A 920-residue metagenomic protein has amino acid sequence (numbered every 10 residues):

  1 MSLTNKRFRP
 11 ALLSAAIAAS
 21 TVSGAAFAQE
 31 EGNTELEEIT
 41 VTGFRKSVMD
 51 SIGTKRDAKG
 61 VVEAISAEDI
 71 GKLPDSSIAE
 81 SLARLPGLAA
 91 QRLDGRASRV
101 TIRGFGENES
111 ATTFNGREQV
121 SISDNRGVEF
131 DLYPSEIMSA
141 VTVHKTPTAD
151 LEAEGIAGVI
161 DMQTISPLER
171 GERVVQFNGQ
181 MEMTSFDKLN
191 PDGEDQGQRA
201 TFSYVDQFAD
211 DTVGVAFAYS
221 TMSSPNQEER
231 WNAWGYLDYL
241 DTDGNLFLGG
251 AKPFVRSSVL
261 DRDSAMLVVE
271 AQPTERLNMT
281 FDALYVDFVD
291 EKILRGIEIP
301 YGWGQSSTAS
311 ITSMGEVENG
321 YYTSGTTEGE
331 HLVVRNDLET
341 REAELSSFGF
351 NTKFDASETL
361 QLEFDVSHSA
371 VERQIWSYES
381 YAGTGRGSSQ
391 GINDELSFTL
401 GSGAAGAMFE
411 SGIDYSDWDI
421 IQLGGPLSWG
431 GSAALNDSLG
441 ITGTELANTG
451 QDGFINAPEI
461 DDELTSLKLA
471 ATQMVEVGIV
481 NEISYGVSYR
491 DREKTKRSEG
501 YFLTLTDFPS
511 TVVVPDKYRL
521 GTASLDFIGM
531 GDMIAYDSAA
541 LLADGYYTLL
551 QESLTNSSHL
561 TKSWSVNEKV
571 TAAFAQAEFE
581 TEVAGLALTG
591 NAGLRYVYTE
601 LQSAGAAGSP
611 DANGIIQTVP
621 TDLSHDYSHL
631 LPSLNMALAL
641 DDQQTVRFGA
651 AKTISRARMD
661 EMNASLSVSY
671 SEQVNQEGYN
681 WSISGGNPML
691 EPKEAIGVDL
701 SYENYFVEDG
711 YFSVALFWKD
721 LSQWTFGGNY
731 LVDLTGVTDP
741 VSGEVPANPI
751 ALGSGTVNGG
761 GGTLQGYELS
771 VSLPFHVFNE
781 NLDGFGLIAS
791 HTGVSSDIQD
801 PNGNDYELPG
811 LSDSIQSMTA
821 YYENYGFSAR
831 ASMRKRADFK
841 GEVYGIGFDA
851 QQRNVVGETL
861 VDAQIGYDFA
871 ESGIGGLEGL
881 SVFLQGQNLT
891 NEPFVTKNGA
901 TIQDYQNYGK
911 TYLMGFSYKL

Functional and structural regions predicted by a protein language model:
L13, T54-V62, G71-S76, Q91-E136 (+1 more regions): Flexible, glycine/serine/threonine-rich loop segments and coil->beta-strand junctions that form periplasmic-facing
Q29-G71, E107: Short, acidic, small-residue-rich periplasmic hinge/interaction motif at the N-terminus of Gram-negative outer-membrane
G32, L151, P167-R173, A209-V213 (+10 more regions): Short loop/turn motifs that connect adjacent beta-strands in outer-membrane beta-barrel proteins
S121-G127, E136-A140, D150-Y239, L246-G249 (+4 more regions): Outer-membrane beta-barrel translocator/receptor signature
S310-E330, I392-Q451, R497-K562, Q676-G685 (+2 more regions): Flexible glycine-rich, low-complexity coil/linker segments exposed to the extracellular/periplasmic environment
D337-L345, K562-E568, I654-S713, W718-L721 (+3 more regions): Outer-membrane beta-barrel signature, preferentially recognizing the C-terminal barrel domain of Gram-negative
L716-L721, T725-V732, V737-Y844: Gram-negative outer-membrane beta-barrel transporters
K835-V843, Y867-L920: C-terminal beta-signal and adjacent terminal beta-strands/loops of Gram-negative outer-membrane beta-barrel proteins
